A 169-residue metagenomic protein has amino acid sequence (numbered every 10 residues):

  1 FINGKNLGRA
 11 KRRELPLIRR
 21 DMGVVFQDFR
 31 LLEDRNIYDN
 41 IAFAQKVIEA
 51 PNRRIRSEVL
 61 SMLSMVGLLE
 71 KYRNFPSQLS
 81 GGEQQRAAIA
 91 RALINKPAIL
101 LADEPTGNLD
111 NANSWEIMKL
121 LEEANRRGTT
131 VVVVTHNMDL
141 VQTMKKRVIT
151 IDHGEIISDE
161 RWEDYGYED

Functional and structural regions predicted by a protein language model:
F1-L17: ABC ATPase NBD Q-loop/coupling interface
K5-N6, A42, K46, R53-K71: Conserved ABC ATPase "signature" region
R35-A42: Short coil-to-helix segment of the ABC ATPase nucleotide-binding domain corresponding to the Q-loop/switch region
N74-L79, E83-Q85: Conserved ABC ATPase signature
I89: Hydrophobic anchor residue at the start of the ABC signature
K96: Conserved catalytic motifs of ABC-family nucleotide-binding domains
L100-D103: Catalytic Walker B motif of ABC-type/P-loop ATPase nucleotide-binding domains
N111-N113: Helix N-cap at the start of a conserved alpha-helix in ABC-type nucleotide-binding domains
